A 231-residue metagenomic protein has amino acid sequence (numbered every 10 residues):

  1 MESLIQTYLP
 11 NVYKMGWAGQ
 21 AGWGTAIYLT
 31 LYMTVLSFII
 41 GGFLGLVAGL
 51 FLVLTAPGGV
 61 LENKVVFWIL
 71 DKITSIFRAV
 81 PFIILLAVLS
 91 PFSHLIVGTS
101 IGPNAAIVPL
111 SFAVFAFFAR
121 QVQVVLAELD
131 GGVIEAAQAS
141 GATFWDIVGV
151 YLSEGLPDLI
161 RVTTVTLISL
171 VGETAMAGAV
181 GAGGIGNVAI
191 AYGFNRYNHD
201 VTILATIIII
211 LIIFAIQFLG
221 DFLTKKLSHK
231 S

Functional and structural regions predicted by a protein language model:
M1-S37, N63-W68, Y151: Periplasmic/extracellular loop-to-transmembrane helix junction in inner-membrane transport proteins
W23-L54, T163: Transmembrane alpha-helix signature in integral membrane proteins
T25-M33, S75-R78, F82-F117, V201 (+1 more regions): Loop-to-helix entry region at the N-terminal start of transmembrane alpha-helices in multi-pass membrane transporters
F51-L89, L110, F117-V124: Cytoplasmic-entry segments and transmembrane alpha-helices of multi-pass inner-membrane transporters
F51-P57, I203-S231: C-terminal transmembrane helix and the adjacent membrane-cytosol boundary/short C-terminal tail of inner/organellar
L126-G155, N195: Short helix-to-coil transition segments within interhelical loops that connect adjacent transmembrane helices
F144-M176: Transmembrane alpha-helices
E173-I203, I207-I208, S228: Glycine-rich helix-loop "coupling/hinge" segments at transmembrane-helix boundaries in multipass transporters
